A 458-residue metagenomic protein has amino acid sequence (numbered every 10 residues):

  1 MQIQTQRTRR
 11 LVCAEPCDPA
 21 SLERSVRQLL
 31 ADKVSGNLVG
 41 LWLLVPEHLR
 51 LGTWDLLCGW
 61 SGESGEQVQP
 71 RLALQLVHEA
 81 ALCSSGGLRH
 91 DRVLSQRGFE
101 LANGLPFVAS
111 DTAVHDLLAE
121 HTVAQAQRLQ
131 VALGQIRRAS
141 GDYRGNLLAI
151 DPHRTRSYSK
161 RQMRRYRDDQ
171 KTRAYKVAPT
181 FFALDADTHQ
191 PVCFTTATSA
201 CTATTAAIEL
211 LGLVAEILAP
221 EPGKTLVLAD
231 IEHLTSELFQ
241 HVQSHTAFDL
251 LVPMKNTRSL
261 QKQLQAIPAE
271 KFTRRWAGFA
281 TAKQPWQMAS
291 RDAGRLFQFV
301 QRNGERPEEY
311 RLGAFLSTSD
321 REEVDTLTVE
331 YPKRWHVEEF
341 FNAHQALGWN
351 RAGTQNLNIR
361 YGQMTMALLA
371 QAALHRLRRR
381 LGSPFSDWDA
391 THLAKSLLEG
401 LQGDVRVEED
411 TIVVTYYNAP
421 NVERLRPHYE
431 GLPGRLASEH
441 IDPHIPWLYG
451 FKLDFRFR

Functional and structural regions predicted by a protein language model:
M1-T172, F182-C201, I208-P220, G403-R458: Dynamic "connector" segments at or just before major functional cores
H90, E323-L357, G362, A370 (+1 more regions): Short amphipathic alpha-helical "interface-anchor" segments enriched in bulky aromatics
H90-D91, S110, V114, R144-T155 (+6 more regions): Short, conserved catalytic/metal-binding motifs centered on acidic residues
E100, R156-Y158, Q190, C201-A203 (+6 more regions): Flexible loop/turn segments at secondary-structure boundaries
K176-F181, L312: Short glycine-rich loop/turn motifs
C201-S259: Domain-level cores of phosphate- or acyl-group-handling catalytic modules
H245-Q345, G431-R458: An anionic, glycine-rich sequence signature occurring as long contiguous blocks
N350-G382, S386-D387, T391-D404: Basic, amphipathic alpha-helical segments enriched in Lys/Arg and hydrophobic/aromatic residues
